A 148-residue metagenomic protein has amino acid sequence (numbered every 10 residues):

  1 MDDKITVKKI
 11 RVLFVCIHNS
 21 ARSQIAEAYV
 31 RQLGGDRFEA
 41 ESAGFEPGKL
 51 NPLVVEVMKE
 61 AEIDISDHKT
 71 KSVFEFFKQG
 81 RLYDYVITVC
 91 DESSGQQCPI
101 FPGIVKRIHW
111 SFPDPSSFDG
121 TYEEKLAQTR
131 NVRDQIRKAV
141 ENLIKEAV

Functional and structural regions predicted by a protein language model:
M1-F77: Conserved active-site segments centered on acidic
I5-R11, K78-V89, T129: Cytosolic catalytic domains that perform sulfur/thiol-centered chemistry
N19, M58, V86-I87, I136: Conserved small-residue
G44, C90, S111-P113: Residues at the C-termini of beta-strands that transition into short coil/loop
E46, Q79, P113-P115: Short, solvent-exposed coil/turn elements at secondary-structure transition points
R81-G103: Mid-chain, well-packed structural core segment of small domains
G95-V148: Phosphate-binding/catalytic loops
